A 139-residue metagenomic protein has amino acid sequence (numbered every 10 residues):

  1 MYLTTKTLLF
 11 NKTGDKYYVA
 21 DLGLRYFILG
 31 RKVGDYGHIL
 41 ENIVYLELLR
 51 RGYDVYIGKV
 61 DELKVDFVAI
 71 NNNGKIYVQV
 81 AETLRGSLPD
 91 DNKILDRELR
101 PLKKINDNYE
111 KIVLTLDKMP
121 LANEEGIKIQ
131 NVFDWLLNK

Functional and structural regions predicted by a protein language model:
M1-K75: Accessory nucleic acid-recognition modules appended to NTPase machines
Y18, I76-V78, I112-L114, K128-Q130: Hydrophobic/aromatic beta-strand patches that form the interior of the parallel beta-sheet core in alpha/beta enzyme
G23, V68, A81, D117 (+1 more regions): Anionic group-transfer/hydrolysis microenvironments
D54, E110, G126-K128: Conserved beta-strand segments of alpha/beta enzyme cores
V65-D66, G86-L88, P120-E124: Short active-site-adjacent structural elements
N73-D90, E98: Active-site ExK catalytic segment of metal-dependent nucleases
S87-L116: Basic, amphipathic alpha-helical patches used to engage nucleic acids or provide basic targeting signals, exemplified
L114-K139: Domain-level recognition of nuclease-like catalytic cores that cleave nucleotide substrates
